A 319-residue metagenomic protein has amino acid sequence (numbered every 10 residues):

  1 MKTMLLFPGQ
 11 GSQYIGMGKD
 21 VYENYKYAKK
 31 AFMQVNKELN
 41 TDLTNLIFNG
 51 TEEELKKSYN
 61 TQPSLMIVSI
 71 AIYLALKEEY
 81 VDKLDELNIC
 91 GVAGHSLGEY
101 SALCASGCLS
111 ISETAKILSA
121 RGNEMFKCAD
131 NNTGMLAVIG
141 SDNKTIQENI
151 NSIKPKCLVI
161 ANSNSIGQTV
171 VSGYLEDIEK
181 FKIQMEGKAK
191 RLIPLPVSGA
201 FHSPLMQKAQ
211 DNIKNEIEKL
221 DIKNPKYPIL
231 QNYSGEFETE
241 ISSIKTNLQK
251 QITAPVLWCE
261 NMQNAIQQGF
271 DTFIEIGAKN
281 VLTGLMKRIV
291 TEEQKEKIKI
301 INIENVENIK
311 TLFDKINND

Functional and structural regions predicted by a protein language model:
M1-E148, T272-Q294, I298-I309: FabD-like malonyl-/acyl-CoA
Q10-S12, L39, S106-T253: Alpha/beta catalytic cores of group-transfer enzymes, especially the acyltransferase/condensing modules of polyketide
S69, K214-I217, T239-W258, K297 (+1 more regions): Non-catalytic peripheral regions of patatin-like phospholipases
C259-Q263: Short hydrophobic/charged patches on amphipathic alpha-helices used for structural packing and interfaces
I266-Q267: Non-catalytic positions within long, well-ordered alpha-helices that form the structural scaffold/packing of enzyme
